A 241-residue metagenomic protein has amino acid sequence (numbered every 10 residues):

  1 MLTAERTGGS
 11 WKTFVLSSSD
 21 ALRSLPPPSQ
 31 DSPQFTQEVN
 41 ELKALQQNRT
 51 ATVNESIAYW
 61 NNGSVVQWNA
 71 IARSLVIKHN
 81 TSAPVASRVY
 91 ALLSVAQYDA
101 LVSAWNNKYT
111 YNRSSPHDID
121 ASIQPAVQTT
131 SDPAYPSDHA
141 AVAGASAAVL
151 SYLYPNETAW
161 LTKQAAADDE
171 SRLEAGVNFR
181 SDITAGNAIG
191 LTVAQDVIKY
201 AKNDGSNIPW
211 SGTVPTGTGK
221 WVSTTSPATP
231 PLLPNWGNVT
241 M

Functional and structural regions predicted by a protein language model:
M1-M241: Acidic/polar surface patches and capping/hinge elements
